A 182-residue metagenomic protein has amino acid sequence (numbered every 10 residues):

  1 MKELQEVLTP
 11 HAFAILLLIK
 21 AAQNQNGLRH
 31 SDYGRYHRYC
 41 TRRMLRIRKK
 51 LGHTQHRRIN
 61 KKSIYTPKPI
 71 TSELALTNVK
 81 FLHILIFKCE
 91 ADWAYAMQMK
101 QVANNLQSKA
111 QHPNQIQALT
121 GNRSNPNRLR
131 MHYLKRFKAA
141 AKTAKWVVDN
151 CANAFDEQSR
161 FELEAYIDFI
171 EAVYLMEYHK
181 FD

Functional and structural regions predicted by a protein language model:
M1-N150: N-terminal alpha-helical interaction modules that lie
V79, I84-I86, F155, R160-L163: Residue signature of alpha-solenoid helical repeat architecture, marking inter-repeat boundaries and helix-start
F87, A94, F161-I170, E177: "A position-specific structural signal for the A-helix of alpha-solenoid helical repeats
K135, Y178-D182: Short helix-adjacent coil turns
N150-S159, V173: Aromatic/His-enriched, Gly/Pro-containing loop or helix-boundary segments that lie immediately adjacent to catalytic
